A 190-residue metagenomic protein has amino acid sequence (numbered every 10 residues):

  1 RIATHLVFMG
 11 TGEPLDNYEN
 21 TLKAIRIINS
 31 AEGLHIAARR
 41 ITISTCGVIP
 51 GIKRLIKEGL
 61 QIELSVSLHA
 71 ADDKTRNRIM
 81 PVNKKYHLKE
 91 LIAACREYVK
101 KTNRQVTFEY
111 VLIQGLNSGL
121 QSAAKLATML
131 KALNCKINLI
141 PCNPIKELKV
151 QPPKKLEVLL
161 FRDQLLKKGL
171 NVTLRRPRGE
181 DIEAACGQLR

Functional and structural regions predicted by a protein language model:
I2-K168: Conserved AdoMet/S-adenosylmethionine-binding subsite of the radical SAM
L6-F8, R175, E183: Short glycine- and Lys/Arg-enriched binding-loop motifs that mark or flank ligand-binding interfaces
L139, L174-R176: A structural preference for short, hydrophobic beta-strand core positions in alpha/beta folds
P144-L148, P177-A184: Short proline/glycine- and acidic-rich turn/helix-capping motifs at secondary-structure junctions
K167, G179-R190: Radical SAM enzyme core and accessory elements
G169-T173: Low-complexity, intrinsically disordered Gly/Pro/Thr-rich segments
